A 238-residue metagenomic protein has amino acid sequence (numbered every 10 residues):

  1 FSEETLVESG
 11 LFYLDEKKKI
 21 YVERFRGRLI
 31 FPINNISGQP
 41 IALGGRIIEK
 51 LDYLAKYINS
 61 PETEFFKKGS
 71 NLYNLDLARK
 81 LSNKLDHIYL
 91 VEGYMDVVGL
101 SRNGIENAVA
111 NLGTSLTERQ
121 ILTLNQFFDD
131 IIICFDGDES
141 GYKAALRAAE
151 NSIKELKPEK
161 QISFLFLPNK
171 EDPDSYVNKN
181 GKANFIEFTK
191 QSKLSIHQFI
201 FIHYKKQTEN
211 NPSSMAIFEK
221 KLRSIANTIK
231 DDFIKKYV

Functional and structural regions predicted by a protein language model:
F1-F127, A144-A145: Phosphate-handling DNA/RNA-contact segment within nucleic-acid enzymes
R24-R26, Q126-F128, E159, P168-E171: Short, solvent-exposed loop/turn segments at the edges of secondary structure
I88-L90, D129-S140, L165-F166: Acidic beta-strand-to-loop metal/phosphate-binding motif
M95, L116, D136-A145, F166-E171: Acidic, metal-coordinating catalytic cores used for nucleic-acid/nucleotide bond scission and strand-transfer chemistry
G104-A108, A148-S152, K179-A183: Short secondary-structure boundary/capping segments
T123, N151-E159: Arginine/glycine-rich "motif VI" loop of SF2 helicases in the C-terminal RecA-like domain
E159-Y237: C-terminal or mid-to-C-terminal helical accessory/interaction module adjacent to the motor/catalytic core
